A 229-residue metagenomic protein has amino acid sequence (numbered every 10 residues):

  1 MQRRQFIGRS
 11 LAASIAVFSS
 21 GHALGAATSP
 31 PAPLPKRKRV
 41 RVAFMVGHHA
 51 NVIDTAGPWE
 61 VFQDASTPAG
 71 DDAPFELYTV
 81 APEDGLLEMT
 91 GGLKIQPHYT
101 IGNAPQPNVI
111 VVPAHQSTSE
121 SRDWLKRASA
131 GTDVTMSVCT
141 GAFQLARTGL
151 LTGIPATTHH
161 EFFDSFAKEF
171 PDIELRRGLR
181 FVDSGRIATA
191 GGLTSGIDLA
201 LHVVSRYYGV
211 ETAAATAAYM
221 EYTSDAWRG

Functional and structural regions predicted by a protein language model:
Q2-T135, A142-R147, T152, D164-A167 (+3 more regions): Extended, subdomain-level signal for the structured scaffold at the beginning of enzyme domains
V138, T158-H159: Replace "coordinates the UDP/GDP/TDP-sugar" with "coordinates nucleotide-activated sugar donors
I154-A156: A glycine- and small-aliphatic-rich helix-loop capping segment at beta-alpha/alpha-beta transitions that lines
E161-F162, D183: Short secondary-structure capping/turn micro-motifs that flank functional sites
D183-I187, L201-V204: Phosphate-binding/catalytic loops
A190-G191: Short beta-strand->loop
